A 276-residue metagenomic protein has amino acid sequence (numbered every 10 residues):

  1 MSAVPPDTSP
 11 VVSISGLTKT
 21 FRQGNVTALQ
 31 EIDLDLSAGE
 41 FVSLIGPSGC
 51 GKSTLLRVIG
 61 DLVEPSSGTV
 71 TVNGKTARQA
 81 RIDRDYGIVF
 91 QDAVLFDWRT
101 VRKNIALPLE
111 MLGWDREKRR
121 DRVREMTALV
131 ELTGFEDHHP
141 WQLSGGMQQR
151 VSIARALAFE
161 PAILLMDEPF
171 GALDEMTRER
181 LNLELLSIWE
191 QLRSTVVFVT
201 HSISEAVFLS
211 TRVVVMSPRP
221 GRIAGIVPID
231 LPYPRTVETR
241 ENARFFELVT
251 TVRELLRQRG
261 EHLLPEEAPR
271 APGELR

Functional and structural regions predicted by a protein language model:
I45-P47: The feature captures the beta-strand-to-loop junction immediately N-terminal to the Walker
G60: Helix-to-loop junction immediately C-terminal to a conserved catalytic motif
K75-D92, M111, R116-R120, V237-N242: ABC ATPase NBD coupling module
R99-L107: Short coil-to-helix segment of the ABC ATPase nucleotide-binding domain corresponding to the Q-loop/switch region
E110, E117-F135, S187: Conserved ABC ATPase "signature" region
H138-W141, F159: Conserved signature/switch motifs of ABC ATPase nucleotide-binding domains
I153: Hydrophobic anchor residue at the start of the ABC signature
